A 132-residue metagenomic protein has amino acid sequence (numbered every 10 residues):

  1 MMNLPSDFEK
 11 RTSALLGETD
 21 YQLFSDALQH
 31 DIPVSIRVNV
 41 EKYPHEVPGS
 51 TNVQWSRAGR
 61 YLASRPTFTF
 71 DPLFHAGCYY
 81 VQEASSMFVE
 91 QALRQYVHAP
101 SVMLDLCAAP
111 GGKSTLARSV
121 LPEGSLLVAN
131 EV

Functional and structural regions predicted by a protein language model:
M1-V132: S-adenosylmethionine
